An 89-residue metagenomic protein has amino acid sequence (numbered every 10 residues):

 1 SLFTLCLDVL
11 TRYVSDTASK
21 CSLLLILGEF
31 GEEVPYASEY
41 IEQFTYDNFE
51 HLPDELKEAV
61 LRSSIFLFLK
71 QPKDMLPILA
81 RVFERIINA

Functional and structural regions predicted by a protein language model:
S1-A89: Eukaryotic alpha-helical solenoid repeat scaffolds
